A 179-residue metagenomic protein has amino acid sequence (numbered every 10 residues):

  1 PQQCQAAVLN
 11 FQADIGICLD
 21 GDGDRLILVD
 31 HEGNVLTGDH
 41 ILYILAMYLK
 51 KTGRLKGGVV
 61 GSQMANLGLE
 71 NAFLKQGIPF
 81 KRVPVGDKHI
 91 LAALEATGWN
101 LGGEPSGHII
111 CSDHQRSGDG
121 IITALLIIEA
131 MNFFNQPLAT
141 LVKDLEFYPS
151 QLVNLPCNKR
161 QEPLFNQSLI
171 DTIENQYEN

Functional and structural regions predicted by a protein language model:
P1-V29: N-terminal small/polar loop signature for handling phosphorylated ligands or for N-terminal nucleophile
I15, K51, L55-N179: Phosphate-binding and adjacent anionic-ligand microenvironments
L19-G21, V35-H40, Q115-G118: Short glycine/threonine-rich catalytic loop with a Thr-x-Gly-x-Asp
G21, E32-G33, I41, M64 (+1 more regions): Short, ordered loop/turn segments at secondary-structure junctions
D24-Y43, L69-E70: Short Gly/Thr/Asp-enriched flexible loops that form oxyanion-binding sites at enzyme active sites
H40-L55: Structural motif
